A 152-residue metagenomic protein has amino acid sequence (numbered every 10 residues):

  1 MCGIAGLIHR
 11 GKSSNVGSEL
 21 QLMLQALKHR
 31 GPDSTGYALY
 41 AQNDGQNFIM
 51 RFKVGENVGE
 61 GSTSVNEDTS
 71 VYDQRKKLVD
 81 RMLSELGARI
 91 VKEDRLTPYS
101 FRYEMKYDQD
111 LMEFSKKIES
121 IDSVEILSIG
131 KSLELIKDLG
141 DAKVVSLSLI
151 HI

Functional and structural regions predicted by a protein language model:
M1-E67, V71, D94-E104, E113-K131: Extreme N-terminus nucleophile/cap motif
T69, M82-A88: Accessory, often N-terminal, substrate/partner-engagement and coupling regions that sit outside the core NTP/cofactor
R75-L83, F114-I118: Short amphipathic alpha-helices in soluble, non-transmembrane regions that often serve as interface/regulatory elements
A88-D94: Short, flexible active-site-proximal loops enriched in glycine and acidic residues
V145-S146: Membrane-proximal cytosolic interface modules of multi-pass membrane proteins
I150-I152: Conserved small/polar residues in nucleotide/adenosyl-binding loops
